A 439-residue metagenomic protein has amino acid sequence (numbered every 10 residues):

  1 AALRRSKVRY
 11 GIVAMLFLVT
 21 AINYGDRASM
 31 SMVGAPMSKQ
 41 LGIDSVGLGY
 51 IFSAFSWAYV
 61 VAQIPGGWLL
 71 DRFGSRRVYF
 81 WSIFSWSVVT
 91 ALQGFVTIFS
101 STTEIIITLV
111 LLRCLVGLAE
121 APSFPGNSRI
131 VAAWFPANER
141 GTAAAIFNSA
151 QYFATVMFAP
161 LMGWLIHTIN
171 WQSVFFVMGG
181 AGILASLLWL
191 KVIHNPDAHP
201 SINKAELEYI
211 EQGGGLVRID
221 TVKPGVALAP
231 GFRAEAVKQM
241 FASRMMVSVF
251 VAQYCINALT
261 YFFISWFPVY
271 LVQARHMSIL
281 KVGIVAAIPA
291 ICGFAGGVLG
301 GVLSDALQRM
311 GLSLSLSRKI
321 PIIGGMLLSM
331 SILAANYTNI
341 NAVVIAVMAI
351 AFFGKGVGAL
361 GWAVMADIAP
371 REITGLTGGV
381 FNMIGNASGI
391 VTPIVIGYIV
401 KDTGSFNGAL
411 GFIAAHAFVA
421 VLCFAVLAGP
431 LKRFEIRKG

Functional and structural regions predicted by a protein language model:
A1-G25: Cytosolic juxtamembrane N-terminal segment immediately preceding the first transmembrane helix of multi-pass
M30-G34, K238-G300, G358, W362 (+2 more regions): Extracytoplasmic gate region of multi-pass secondary transporters
S53-W68, A287-G300: Central cavity-lining transmembrane alpha-helices of secondary-active solute carriers, predominantly the Major
F84-T102, I323-T338: C-terminal ends and interior cores of transmembrane alpha-helices in multi-pass membrane transporters/permeases
V89, T103-P122, A342-G358: Hydrophobic core of transmembrane alpha-helices in multi-pass small-molecule transporters, especially MFS/SLC-type
L112-Y152: Cytoplasmic helix-loop-helix junction between adjacent transmembrane helices in 12-TM secondary transporters
F147-P200: Helix-loop-helix hairpin linking two adjacent transmembrane segments in secondary transporters
S315-G361: C-terminal transmembrane helical hairpin of 12-TM major facilitator-type secondary transporters
